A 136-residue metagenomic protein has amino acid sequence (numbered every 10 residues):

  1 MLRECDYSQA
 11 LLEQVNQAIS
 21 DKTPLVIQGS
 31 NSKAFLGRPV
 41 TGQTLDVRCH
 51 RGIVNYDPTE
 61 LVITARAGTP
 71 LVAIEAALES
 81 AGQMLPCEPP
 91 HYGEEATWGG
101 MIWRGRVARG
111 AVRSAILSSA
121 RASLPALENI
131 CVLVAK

Functional and structural regions predicted by a protein language model:
M1-L25, R48-E94, R104-A135: N-terminal glycine-rich flavin-associated loop
I27-S32: Glycine-rich beta-strand-to-loop/alpha-helix junction loops that act as flexible
A34-P39: Short glycine-biased active-site loop of nucleotidyltransferases that positions the nucleotide triphosphate and helps
T41-D46: Short, well-ordered secondary-structure micro-motifs within conserved domains or adaptor modules
W98-G100: Short, structured beta-strand-loop surface elements
